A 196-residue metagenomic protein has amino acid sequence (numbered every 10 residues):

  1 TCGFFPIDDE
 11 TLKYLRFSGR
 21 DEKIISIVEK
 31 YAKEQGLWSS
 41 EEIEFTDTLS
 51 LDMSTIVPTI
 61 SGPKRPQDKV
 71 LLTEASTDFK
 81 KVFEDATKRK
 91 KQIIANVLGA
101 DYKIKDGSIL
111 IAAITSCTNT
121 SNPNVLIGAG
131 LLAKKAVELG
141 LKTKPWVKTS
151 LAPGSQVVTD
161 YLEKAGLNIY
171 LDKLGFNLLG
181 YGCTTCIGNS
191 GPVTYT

Functional and structural regions predicted by a protein language model:
T1-T196: Fe-S-dependent hydro-lyases/dehydratases of central metabolism
